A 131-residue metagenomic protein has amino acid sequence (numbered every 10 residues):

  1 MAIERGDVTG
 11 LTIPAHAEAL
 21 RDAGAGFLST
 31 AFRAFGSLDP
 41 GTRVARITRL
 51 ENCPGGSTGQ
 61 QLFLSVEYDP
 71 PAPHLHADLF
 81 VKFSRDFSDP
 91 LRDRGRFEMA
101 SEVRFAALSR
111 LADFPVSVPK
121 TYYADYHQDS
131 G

Functional and structural regions predicted by a protein language model:
M1-S57, E67-H76: Regulatory N- and C-terminal appendages and interdomain linkers associated with kinase/kinase-like NTP transferase
T48-G131: Conserved ATP-binding subdomain of kinase catalytic cores across diverse folds
